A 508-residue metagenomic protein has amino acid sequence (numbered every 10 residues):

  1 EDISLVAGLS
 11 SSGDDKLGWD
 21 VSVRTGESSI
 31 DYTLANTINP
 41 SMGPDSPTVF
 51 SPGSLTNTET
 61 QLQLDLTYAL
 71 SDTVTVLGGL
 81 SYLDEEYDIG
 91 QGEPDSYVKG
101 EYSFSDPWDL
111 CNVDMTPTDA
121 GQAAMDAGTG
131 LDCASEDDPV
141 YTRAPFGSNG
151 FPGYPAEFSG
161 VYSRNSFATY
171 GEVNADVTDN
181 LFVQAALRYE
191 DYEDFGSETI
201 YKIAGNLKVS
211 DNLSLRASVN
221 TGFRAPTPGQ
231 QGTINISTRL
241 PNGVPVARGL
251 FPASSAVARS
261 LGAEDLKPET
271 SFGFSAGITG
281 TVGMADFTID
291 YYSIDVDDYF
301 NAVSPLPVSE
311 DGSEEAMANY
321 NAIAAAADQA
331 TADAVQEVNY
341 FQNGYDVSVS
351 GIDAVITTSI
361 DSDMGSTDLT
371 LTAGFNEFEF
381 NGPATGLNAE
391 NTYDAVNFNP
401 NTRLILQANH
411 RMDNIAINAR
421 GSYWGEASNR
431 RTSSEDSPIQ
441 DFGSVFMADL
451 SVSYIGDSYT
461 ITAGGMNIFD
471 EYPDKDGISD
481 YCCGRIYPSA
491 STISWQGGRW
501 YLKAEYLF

Functional and structural regions predicted by a protein language model:
E1, D45-G53, Y154-S159, A186-D191 (+5 more regions): Extracellular loop and loop/strand-boundary signature of outer-membrane beta-barrel proteins
E1-A7, S11-D14, V23-S29, L34-F182 (+1 more regions): Outer-membrane beta-barrel transmembrane domain signature of Gram-negative proteins, especially the mid-to-C-terminal
L5-S11, L64-Y68, T169-A175, I203-V209 (+7 more regions): Residues on the lipid-exposed face of transmembrane beta-strands in outer-membrane beta-barrel proteins
D14-K16, S71-T73, T178-N180, K208-N212 (+10 more regions): Outer-membrane beta-barrel channels and translocator barrels
T25-D31, L80-D88, F167, L187-E193 (+12 more regions): Transmembrane beta-strands of outer-membrane beta-barrel pores
Y154-N165, N212, G222-T288, I294-D295 (+7 more regions): Outer-membrane beta-barrel signature, preferentially recognizing the C-terminal barrel domain of Gram-negative
D176-N180, Y291-T432, K503-L507: Gram-negative outer-membrane beta-barrel transporters
V296-D297, Y423-T432, S453-F508: C-terminal beta-signal and adjacent terminal beta-strands/loops of Gram-negative outer-membrane beta-barrel proteins
